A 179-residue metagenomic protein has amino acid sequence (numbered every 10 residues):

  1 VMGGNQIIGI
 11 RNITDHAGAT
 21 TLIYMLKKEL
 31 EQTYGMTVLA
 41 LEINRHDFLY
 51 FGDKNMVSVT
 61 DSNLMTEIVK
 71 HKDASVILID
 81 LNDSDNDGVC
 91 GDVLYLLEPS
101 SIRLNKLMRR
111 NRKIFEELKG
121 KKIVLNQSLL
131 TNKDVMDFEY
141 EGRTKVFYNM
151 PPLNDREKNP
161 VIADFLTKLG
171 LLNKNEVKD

Functional and structural regions predicted by a protein language model:
M2-I7, N175-D179: N-terminal regions of ATP-driven nucleic-acid and macromolecular assemblies, encompassing P-loop NTP-binding domains
G3-A17, Y24, K28, T33-V89 (+2 more regions): P-loop/Walker-type NTP enzyme "switch/lid" segment
G9, L22, T131-D134: Short, solvent-exposed coil/turn linker segments
I23-E31, K72, N111-F115, F138-Y140 (+2 more regions): Hydrophobic, Leu/Ile/Phe/Ala-enriched alpha-helical segments that form helix-helix packing faces
I79-K158: Conserved catalytic-core segment of NTP-binding enzymes
R156-D179: NTP-binding/hydrolysis catalytic cores, primarily Walker-type P-loop NTPases
